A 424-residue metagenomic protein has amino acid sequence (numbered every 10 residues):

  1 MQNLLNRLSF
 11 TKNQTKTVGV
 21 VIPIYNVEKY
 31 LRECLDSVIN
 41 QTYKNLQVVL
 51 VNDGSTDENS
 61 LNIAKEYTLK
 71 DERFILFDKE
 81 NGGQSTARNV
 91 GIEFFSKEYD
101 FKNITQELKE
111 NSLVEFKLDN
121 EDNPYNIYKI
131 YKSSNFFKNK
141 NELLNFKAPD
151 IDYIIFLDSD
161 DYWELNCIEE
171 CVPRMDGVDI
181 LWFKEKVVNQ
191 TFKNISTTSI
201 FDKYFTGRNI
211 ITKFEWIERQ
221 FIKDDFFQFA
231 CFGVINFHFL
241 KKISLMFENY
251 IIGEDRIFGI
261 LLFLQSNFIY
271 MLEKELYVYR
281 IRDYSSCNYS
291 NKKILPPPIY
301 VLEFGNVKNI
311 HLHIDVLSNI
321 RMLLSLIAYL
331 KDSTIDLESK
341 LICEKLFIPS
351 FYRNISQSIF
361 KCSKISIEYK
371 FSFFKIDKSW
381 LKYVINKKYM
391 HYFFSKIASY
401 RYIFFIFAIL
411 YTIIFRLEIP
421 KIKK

Functional and structural regions predicted by a protein language model:
Q2-E303, K421: Nucleotide-sugar donor-binding/catalytic module of glycosyltransferases that assemble extracellular/cell-envelope
V51-D57, D71, F192, L324-P349 (+3 more regions): Short, structured coil/loop segments at alpha-helix boundaries
D57, E98, K102, S333-L337 (+2 more regions): Alpha-solenoid repeat scaffolds
N62, E66, P173, R219 (+5 more regions): Charged/polar, solvent-exposed surface patches and flexible loops
D100-L108, F304-K308, S333-T334, Y389-I409: A short, terminal or domain-edge coil/loop segment
V178, L341-K424: Membrane-interface aromatic/basic loop that binds lipid-linked glycans or pyrophosphate carriers, typified by
Y277-R282, N288-L337, F371-D377: Catalytic core of nucleotide-sugar-dependent glycosyltransferases
